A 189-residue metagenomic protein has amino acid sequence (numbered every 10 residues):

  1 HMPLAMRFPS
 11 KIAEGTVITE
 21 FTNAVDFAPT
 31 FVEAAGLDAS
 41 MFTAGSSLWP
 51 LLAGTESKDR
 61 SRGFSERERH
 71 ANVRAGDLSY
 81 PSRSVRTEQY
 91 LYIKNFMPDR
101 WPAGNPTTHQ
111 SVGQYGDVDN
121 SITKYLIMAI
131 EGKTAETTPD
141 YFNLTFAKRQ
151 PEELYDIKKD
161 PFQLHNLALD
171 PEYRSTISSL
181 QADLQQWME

Functional and structural regions predicted by a protein language model:
H1-F42, S46-S61, A147, P161 (+1 more regions): Substrate-binding rim/cap in mid-to-C-terminal beta-strand-loop elements of soluble/periplasmic
M6, E66, K94-F96: Active-site proximal loops enriched in glycine and acidic residues that flank catalytic Cys/His/Asp and coordinate
P9, F31-A39, L52-E56, V85 (+6 more regions): A generic secondary-structure signal for well-formed alpha-helical elements
S40-F42, E172-S178: Short, charged, surface-exposed loops that flank catalytic or proteolytic processing sites
S46-L51, E56-R69, A75-Y80, L91: Polar, glycine-rich mid-to-C-terminal structural blocks that act as macromolecule-binding/assembly scaffolds
A71-L169, T176, M188: C-terminal, low-complexity/hydrophilic appendages and adjacent surface loops of extracellular/periplasmic anionic
